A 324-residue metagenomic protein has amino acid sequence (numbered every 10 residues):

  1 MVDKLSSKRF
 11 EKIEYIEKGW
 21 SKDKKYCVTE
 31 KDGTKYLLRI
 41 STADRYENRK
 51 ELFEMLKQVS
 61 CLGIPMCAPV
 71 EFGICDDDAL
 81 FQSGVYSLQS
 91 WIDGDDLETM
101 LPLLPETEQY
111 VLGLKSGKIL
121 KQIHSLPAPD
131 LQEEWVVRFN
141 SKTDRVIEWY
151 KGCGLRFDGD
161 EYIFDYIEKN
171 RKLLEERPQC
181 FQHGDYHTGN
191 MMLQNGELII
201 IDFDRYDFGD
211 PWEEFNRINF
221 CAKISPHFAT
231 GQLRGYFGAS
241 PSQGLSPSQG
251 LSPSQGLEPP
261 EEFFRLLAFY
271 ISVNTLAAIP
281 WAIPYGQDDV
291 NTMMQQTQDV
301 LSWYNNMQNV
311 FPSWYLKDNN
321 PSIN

Functional and structural regions predicted by a protein language model:
M1-K8, I74, L114, Q122-G184 (+3 more regions): An alpha-helical support segment within catalytic cores of ATP-dependent transferases
E14-E134: ATP-binding pocket architecture of kinase catalytic cores
K24-T29, I167-F215: Active-site acidic catalytic loop and adjacent metal/ATP-binding pocket of ATP-dependent phosphoryl transfer enzymes
K25, L38, P69, S90 (+7 more regions): Generic structural signal for small/hydrophobic residues in well-ordered secondary structure, especially within
L56, P105-E106, I199, N216-I218: Glycine-rich, phosphate-binding/catalytic loops in enzymes
E106-G117, P226, T230, N291-M294: Non-membrane alpha-helical structural segments and their capping/turn regions in soluble enzymes
W212-P241, P253-P259, S272-D288, Q298-V300: Active-site activation/catalytic loop segments of kinase-like enzymes and analogous catalytic loops in related
